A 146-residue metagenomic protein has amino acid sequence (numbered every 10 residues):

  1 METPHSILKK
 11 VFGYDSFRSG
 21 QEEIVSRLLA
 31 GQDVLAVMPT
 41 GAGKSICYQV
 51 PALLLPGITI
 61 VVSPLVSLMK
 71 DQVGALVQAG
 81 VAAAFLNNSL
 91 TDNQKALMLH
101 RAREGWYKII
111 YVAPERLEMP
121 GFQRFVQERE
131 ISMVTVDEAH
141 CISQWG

Functional and structural regions predicted by a protein language model:
M1-P39: Conserved pre-motif I regulatory segment
E23, P51, H140: Active-site phosphate/pyrophosphate-handling residues
S26, P51, A75, F125: Hydrophobic/aromatic ligand-binding patch that stacks against planar heteroaromatic rings of cofactors or nucleotides
L29-Q32, L54-P56, V62, A79-G80 (+2 more regions): Short loop/turn elements that form and flank the Walker-type P-loop nucleotide-binding site in RecA-like NTPase cores
G31-V50, I60-L65: Walker A/P-loop
A36, V61, A84, I110-V112 (+1 more regions): Hydrophobic positions in the central parallel beta-sheet of the AAA+
A42, Q49, L90-M133, C141-W145: Conserved helix/coil segment N-terminal to the catalytic DExD/H
G57-A79, N88-L90, Q94, A113-R116: Conserved Walker A/P-loop ATP-binding site and its immediately adjacent core in helicase/helicase-like ATPase domains
